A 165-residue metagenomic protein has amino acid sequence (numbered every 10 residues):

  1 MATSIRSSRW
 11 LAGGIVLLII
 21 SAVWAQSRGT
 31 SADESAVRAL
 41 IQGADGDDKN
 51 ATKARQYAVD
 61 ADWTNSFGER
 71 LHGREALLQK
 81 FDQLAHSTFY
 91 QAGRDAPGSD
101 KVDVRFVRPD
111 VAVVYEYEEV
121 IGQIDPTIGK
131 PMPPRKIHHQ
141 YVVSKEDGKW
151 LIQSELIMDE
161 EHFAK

Functional and structural regions predicted by a protein language model:
M1-R6: N-terminal secretory signal peptides that target proteins for export/translocation
S8-A12: Short, hydrophobic alpha-helical membrane anchors of single-pass surface/secreted proteins
G14-V59, A164-K165: Short, low-complexity N-terminal intrinsically disordered segments enriched in polar/charged residues
S31-S35, L71, E75, P133-P134: Soluble non-cytosolic domains of exported or imported proteins
D33, A76-I128: Surface-exposed, charged secondary-structure patches
D48-F67, R74-E75, K80: Short, well-ordered alpha-helical segments enriched in acidic and aromatic residues
F67, E116-V120, Y141, L156: A mature extracytoplasmic/lumenal domain signature
P134-A164: Short beta-strand edge/turn micro-motifs at domain boundaries
